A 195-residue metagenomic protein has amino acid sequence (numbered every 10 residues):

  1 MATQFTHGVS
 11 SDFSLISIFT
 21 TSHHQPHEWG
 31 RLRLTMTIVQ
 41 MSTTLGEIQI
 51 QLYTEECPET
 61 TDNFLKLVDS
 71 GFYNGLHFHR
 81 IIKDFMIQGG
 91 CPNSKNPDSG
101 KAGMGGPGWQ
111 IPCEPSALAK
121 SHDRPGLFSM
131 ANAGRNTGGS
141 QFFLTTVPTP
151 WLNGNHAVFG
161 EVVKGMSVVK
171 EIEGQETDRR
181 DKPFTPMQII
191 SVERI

Functional and structural regions predicted by a protein language model:
F5-G8, F13-I195: Cyclophilin-like peptidyl-prolyl cis-trans isomerases
